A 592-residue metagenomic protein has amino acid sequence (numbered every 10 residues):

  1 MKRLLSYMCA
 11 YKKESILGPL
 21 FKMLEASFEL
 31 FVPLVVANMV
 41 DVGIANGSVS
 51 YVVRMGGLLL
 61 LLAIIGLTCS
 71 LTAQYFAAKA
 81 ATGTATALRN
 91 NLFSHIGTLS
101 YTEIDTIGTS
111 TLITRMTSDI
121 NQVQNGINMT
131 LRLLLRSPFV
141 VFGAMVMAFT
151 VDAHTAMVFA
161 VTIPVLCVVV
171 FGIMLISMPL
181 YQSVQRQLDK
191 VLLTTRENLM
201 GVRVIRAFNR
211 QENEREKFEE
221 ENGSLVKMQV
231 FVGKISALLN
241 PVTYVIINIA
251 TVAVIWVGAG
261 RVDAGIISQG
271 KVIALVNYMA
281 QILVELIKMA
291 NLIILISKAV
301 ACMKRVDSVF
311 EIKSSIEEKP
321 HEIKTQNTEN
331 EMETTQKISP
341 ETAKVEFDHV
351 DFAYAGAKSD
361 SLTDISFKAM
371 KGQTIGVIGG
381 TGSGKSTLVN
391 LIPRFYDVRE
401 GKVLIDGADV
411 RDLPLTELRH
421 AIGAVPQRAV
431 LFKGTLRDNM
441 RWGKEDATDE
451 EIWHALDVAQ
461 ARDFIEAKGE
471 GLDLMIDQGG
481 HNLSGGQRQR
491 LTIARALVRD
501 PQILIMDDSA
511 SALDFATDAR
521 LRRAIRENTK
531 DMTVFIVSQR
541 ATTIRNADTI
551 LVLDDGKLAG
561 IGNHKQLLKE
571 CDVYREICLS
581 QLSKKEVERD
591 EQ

Functional and structural regions predicted by a protein language model:
M1-V32, V36, I44-L58, C69 (+17 more regions): Membrane-integrated ABC transporters
C9-K13, T98-T102, S118-I127, L131 (+8 more regions): An intracellular "coupling" helix at the cytosolic face of ABC transporter transmembrane type-1 domains
A10, E14-S27, L62, T68 (+3 more regions): Transmembrane helices of ABC transporter permease
L20-F21, E25-A37, D41, L62-T109 (+11 more regions): Juxtamembrane helix-loop junctions of ABC transporter transmembrane domains
S48-G57, M147-V161, V170, F231-R305 (+1 more regions): Helix-loop-helix
Q326-Q592: ABC-type nucleotide-binding domain
